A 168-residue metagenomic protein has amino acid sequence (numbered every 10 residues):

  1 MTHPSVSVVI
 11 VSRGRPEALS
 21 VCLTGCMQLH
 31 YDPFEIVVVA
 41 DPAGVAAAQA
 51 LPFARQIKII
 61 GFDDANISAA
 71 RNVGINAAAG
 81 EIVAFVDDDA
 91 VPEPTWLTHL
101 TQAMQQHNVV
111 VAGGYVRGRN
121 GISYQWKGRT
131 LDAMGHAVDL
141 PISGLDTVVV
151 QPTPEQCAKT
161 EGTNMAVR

Functional and structural regions predicted by a protein language model:
P4-S7, E35: Cell-envelope/extracellular polymer assembly enzymes that use nucleotide-activated donors
T24-P33: Short, acidic, metal-binding catalytic loop of nucleotide-sugar glycosyltransferases
F62-A78: Glycine-rich, basic loop-to-helix element that forms the pyrophosphate-binding segment of sugar-nucleotide handling
A79-G80, E161-R168: Conserved nucleotide-sugar donor-binding and metal-coordinating catalytic region shared by glycosyltransferases
V83: Short aromatic/hydrophobic "clamp" motif used to bind/position activated sugar donors
D87-V91: The conserved acidic donor/metal-binding loop of glycosyltransferases
T95-D132: Conserved donor NDP-sugar-binding/catalytic core segment of glycosyltransferases
D132-C157: Short, flexible, basic/aromatic active-site loop/helix in glycosyltransferases
